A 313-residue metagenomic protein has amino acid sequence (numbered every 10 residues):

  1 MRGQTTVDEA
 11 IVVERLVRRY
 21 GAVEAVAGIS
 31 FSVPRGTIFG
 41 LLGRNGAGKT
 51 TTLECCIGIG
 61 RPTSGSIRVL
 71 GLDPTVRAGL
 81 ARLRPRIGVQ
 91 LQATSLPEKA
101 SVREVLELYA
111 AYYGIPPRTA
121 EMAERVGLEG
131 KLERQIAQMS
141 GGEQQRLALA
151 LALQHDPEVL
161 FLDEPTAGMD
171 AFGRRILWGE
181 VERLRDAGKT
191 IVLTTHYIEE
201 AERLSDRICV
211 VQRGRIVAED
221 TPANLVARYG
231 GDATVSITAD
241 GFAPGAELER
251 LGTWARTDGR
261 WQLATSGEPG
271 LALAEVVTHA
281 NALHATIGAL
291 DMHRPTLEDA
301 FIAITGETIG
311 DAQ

Functional and structural regions predicted by a protein language model:
R2-G3, P269-Q313: C-terminal coupling/interaction segments
D8-I11, R18-Q212, V217-A218: ABC transporter nucleotide-binding domains
E14, T238, D291-H293: Solvent-exposed beta-strand sheet faces enriched in polar/charged residues
S64, G79-R82, E104, N224 (+2 more regions): An acidic, carboxylate-rich microenvironment
R84, A123, V226, F301-I302: Conserved protein kinase catalytic domain
W178-S266: ABC transporter nucleotide-binding domain
